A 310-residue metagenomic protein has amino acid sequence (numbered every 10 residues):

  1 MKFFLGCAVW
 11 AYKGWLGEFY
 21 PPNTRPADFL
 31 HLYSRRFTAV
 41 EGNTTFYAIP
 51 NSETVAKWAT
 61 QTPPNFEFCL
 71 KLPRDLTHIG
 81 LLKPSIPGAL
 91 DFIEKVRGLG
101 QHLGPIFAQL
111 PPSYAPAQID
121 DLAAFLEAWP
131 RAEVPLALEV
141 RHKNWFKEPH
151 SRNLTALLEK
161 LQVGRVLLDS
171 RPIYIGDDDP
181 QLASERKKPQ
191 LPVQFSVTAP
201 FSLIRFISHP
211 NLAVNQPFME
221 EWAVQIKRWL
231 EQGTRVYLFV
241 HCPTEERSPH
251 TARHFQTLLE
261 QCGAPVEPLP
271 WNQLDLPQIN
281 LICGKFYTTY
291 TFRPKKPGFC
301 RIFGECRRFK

Functional and structural regions predicted by a protein language model:
M1, F309-K310: Accessible peptide chain termini
M1-Y290: Residues lining hydrophobic/aromatic ligand-binding pockets adjacent to catalytic sites
L76, G298-F299, C306: Intrinsically disordered, low-complexity segments enriched in polar/charged small residues
K285, K295-I302: Polybasic, lysine-rich low-complexity intrinsically disordered segments
T289, F303-F309: Intrinsically disordered, low-complexity segments enriched in serine/threonine/proline/glycine and often basic
